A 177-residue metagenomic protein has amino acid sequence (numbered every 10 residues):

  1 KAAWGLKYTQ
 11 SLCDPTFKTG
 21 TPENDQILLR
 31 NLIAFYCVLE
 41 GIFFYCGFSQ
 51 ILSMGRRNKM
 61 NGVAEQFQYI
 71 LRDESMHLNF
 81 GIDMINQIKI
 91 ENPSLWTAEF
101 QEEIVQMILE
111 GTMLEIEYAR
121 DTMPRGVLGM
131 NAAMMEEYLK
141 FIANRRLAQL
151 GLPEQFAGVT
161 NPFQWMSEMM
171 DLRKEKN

Functional and structural regions predicted by a protein language model:
K1-N177: Non-heme di-metal
